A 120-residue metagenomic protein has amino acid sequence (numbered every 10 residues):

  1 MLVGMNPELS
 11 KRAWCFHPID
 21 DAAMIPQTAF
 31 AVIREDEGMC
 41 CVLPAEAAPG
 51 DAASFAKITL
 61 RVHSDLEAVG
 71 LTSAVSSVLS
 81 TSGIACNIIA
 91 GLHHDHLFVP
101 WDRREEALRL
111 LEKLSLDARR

Functional and structural regions predicted by a protein language model:
M1-V78: Regulatory modules associated with amino-acid/nitrogen control
T28-F30, G83-I88: A short linear hydrophobic-aromatic micro-motif
P44-A47, P100-E105: Helix N-cap motif at beta-to-alpha junctions
A56, L60-H63, N87-I89, L116-R120: Conserved short beta-strand edge segments in small beta-sheet-based binding/regulatory domains
S73-A85, H94: Internal alpha/beta core interface subdomains
L92-H94, R103: Structural preference for solvent-exposed beta-strand-turn elements and adjacent flexible terminal/loop segments within
H96-F98: Beta-rich nucleic-acid/ligand-interaction surfaces
A107-L116: Short amphipathic alpha-helices in soluble, non-transmembrane regions that often serve as interface/regulatory elements
